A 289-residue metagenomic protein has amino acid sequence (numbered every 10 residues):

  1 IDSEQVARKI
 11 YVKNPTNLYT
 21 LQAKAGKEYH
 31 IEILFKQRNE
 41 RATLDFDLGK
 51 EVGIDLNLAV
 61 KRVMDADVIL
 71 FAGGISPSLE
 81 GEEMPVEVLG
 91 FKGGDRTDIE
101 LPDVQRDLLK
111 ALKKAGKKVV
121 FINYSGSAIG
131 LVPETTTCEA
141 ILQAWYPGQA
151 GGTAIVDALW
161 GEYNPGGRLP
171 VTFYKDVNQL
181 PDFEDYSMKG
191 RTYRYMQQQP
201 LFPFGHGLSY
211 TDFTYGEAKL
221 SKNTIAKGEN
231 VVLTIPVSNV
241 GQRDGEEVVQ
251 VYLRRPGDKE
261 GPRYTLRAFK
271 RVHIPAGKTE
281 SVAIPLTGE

Functional and structural regions predicted by a protein language model:
I1-E289: C-terminal non-catalytic regions of proteins with extracellular/luminal or membrane-system context
